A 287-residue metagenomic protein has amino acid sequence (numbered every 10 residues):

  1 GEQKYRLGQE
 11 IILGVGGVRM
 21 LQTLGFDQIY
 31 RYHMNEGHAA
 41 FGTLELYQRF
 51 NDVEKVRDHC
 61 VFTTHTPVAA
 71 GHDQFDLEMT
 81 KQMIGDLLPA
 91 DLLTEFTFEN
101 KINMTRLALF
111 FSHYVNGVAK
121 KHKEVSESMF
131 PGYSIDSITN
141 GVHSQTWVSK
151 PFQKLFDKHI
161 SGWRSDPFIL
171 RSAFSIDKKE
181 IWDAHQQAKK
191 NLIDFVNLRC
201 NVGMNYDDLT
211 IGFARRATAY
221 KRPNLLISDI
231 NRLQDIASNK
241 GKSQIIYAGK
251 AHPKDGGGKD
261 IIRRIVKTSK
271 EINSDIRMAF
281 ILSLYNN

Functional and structural regions predicted by a protein language model:
G1-N287: Catalytic cores of carbohydrate-active enzymes across secretory and cytosolic contexts
